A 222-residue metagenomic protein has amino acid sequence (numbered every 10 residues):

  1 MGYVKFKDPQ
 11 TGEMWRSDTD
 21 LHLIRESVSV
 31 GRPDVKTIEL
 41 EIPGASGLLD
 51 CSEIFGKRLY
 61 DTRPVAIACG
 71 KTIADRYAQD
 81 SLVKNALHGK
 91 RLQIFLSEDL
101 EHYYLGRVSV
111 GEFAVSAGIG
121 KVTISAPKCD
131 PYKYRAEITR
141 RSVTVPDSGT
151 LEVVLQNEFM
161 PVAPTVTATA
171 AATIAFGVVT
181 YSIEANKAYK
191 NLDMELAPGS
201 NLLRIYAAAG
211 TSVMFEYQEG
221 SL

Functional and structural regions predicted by a protein language model:
M1-E39: Polar/acidic, low-complexity leader/linker segments enriched in S/T/G and N/D
G2-D8, L92-I94, T173-F176: Short polybasic amphipathic segments
K5, A66-S109: Short, acidic/charged, Gly/Pro-enriched secondary-structure junctions
K5, Q10-T11, P127-D130, E195: Mixed-charge, glycine-accented linear interaction segment located at domain edges/termini
M14-H22, Y103-V110, S182-A185: Short amphipathic beta-strand/extended segments with alternating polar/hydrophobic composition
V30-G31, G89-Y132: Short beta-strand and beta-hairpin "edge-sheet" elements
I38-P43, G47-I73, G118-Y132, N201: Oligomerization/assembly interface segments of phage tail-like spikes and tubes
Y132-L222: Intrinsically disordered, low-complexity segments enriched in serine, threonine, and glycine
